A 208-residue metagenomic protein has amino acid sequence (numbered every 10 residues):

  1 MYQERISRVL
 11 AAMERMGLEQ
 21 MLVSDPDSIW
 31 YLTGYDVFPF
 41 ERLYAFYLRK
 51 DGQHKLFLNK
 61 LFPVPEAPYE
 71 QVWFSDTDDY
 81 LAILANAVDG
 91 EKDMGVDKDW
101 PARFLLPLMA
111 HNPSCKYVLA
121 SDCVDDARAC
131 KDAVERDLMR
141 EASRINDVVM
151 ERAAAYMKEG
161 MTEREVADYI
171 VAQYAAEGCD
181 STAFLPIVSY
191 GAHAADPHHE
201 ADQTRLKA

Functional and structural regions predicted by a protein language model:
M1-V148: A composition/biophysics-driven feature that prefers long, compositionally simple stretches
A12, Y156, Q173-E177: Short alpha-helical functional segments enriched in proximate histidine and acidic residues
I29-P39, V124, M161-A208: Short catalytic-site patches enriched in acidic/histidine residues that coordinate or position cofactors/metals
G95, A153-M161: Short helix-to-loop capping/linker segments positioned immediately adjacent to catalytic or ligand/cofactor-binding
R144-A153, E163: Active-site pocket-lining segments that scaffold enzyme catalytic pockets across diverse folds
V148-E151, K158, A175: Charged, amphipathic alpha-helical interaction segments
